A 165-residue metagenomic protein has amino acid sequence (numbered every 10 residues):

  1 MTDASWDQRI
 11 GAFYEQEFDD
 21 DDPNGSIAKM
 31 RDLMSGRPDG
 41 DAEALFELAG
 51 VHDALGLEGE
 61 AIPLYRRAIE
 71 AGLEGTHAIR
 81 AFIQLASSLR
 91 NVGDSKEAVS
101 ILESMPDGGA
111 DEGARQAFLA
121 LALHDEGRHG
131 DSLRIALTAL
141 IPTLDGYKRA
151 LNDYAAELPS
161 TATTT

Functional and structural regions predicted by a protein language model:
A12-F13, L48, L85, L119 (+1 more regions): Structural register within alpha-helical repeat arrays
Q16-E17, H52, L89, L123: Residue at a conserved register position within TPR or TPR-like alpha-solenoid repeats
D20-N24, E58, S95, H129: TPR-repeat structural position
A42-G109: Alpha-helical adaptor scaffolds
E70, H124-G146, A156: TPR/TPR-like (Sel1-like) alpha-helical repeat modules
L73-A78, G109-Q116, I141-D153: Boundary/linker segments of alpha-helical solenoid repeat arrays
